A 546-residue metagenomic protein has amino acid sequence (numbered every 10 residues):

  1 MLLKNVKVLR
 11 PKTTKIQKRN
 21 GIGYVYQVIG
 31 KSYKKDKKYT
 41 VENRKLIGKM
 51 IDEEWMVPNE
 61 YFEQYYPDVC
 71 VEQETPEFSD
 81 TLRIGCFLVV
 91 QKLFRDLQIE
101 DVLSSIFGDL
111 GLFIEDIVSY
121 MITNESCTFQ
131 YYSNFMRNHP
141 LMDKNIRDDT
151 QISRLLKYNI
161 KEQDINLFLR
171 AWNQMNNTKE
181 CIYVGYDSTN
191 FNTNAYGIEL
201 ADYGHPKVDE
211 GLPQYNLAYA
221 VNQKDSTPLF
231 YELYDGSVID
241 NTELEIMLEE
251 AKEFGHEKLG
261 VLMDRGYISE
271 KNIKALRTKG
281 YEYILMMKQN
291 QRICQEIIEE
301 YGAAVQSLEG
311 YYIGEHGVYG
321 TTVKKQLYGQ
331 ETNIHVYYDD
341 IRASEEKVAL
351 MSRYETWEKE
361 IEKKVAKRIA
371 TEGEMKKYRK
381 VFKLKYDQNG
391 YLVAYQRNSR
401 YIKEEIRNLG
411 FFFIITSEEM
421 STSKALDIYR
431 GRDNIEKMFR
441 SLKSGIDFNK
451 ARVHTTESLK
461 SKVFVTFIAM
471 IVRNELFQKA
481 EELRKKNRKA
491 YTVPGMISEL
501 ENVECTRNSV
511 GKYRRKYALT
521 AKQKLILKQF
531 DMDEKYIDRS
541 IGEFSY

Functional and structural regions predicted by a protein language model:
M1-G185, N190-A195, A218-E232, S237 (+3 more regions): Dynamic "connector" segments at or just before major functional cores
L110, D148, G211-Q214, K403-I406 (+3 more regions): Secondary-structure capping and boundary motifs in well-ordered enzyme cores
T123-F129, W172-V238, I369-Y401, E405-L409: Active-site cores of enzymes that catalyze phosphoryl transfer or operate on phosphate-rich substrates
H139-N145, E162-Q163, N177-T178, Q223-T227 (+4 more regions): Secondary-structure transition/capping motifs at alpha-helix termini and the adjoining loop/turn into the next element
P213-Y215, L233, K279-I428, S498-Y546: An anionic, glycine-rich sequence signature occurring as long contiguous blocks
E232-L233, V238-E249, E253, Y267-Y311 (+1 more regions): Catalytic or ion-translocation cores adjacent to nucleophile or general acid/base/metal-coordination motifs in diverse
L259-I268: Acidic/histidine-rich, metal-coordinating catalytic segments
K424-R452: Short amphipathic alpha-helical "interface-anchor" segments enriched in bulky aromatics
